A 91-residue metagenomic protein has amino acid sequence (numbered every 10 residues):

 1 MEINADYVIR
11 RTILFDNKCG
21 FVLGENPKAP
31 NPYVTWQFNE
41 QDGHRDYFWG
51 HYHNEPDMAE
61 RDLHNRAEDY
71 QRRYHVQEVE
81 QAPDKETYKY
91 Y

Functional and structural regions predicted by a protein language model:
M1-V34, V76: Short N-terminal "domain-start" leader segments that mark the transition from disordered tails or signal peptides into
I3-A5, R61, P83: Intrinsic-disorder/low-complexity regions
F21-G50, R66: Short aromatic-glycine-(Arg/Gly/Cys) micro-motifs in beta-strand/loop hairpins
N39, H53-E55, V79, P83: Compositionally biased, intrinsically disordered low-complexity segments enriched in polar/proline residues
Y47, E60-D62, R73-Q77: Glycine-rich loops and low-complexity Gly/Arg-rich segments that provide flexible linkers or classic glycine-based
N54-Y70: A short, charged, amphipathic alpha-helix used as a generic interaction element across diverse proteins
A59, Q81-Y91: Non-Sec secretion/translocation targeting segments of pathogen effectors
E68-D84: Short linear, low-complexity motifs centered on an aromatic residue
